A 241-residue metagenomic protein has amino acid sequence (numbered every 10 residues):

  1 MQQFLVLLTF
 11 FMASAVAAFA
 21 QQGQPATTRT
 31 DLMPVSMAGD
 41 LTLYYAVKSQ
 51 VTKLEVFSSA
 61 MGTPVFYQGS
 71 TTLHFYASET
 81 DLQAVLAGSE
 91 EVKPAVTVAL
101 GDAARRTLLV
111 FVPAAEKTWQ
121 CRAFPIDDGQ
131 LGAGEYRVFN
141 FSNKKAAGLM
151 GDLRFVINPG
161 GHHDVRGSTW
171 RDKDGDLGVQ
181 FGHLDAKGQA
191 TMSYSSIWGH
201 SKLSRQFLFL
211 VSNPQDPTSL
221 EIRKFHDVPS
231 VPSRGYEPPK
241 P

Functional and structural regions predicted by a protein language model:
M1-F4: Positively charged n-region of N-terminal signal peptides that target proteins for export
V6-A15: Bacterial N-terminal signal peptides
V16-A20: Sec/Tat signal peptide C-region and signal peptidase I cleavage site
Q21-R137, F141-P241: Intrinsically disordered, low-complexity polar regions and short flexible loop motifs
